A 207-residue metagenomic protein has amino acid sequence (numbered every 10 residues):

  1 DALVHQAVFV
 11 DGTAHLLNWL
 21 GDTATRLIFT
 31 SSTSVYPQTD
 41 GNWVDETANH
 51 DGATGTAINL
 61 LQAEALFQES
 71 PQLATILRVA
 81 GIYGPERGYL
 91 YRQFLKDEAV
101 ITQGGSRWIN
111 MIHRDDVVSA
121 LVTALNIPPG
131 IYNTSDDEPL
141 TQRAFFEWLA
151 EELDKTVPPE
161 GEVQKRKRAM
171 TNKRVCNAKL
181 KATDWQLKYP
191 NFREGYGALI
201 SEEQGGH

Functional and structural regions predicted by a protein language model:
D1-I28, Q62-A65: NAD(P)-cofactor binding segment of oxidoreductase domains
A14-G55: Conserved Rossmann-fold NAD(P)-dependent oxidoreductase catalytic core, especially the SDR/UDP-sugar
V35, I82-G84, V117: Conserved sequence/active-site signature of Rossmann-fold short-chain dehydrogenase/reductase
D40-I76: Catalytic helix-loop patch of NAD(P)-dependent Rossmann-fold dehydrogenases
Q68-I109: NAD(P)-dependent short-chain dehydrogenase/reductase
Y91-A99, S106-Y132: Alpha-helical substrate-binding/gating segment
V118-T171: Mid/C-terminal beta-alpha module of Rossmann-like enzyme folds, strongest in SDR-family dehydrogenases/epimerases
R168-H207: C-terminal amphipathic/interface module of NAD(P)-dependent oxidoreductases and related NAD-binding regulators
